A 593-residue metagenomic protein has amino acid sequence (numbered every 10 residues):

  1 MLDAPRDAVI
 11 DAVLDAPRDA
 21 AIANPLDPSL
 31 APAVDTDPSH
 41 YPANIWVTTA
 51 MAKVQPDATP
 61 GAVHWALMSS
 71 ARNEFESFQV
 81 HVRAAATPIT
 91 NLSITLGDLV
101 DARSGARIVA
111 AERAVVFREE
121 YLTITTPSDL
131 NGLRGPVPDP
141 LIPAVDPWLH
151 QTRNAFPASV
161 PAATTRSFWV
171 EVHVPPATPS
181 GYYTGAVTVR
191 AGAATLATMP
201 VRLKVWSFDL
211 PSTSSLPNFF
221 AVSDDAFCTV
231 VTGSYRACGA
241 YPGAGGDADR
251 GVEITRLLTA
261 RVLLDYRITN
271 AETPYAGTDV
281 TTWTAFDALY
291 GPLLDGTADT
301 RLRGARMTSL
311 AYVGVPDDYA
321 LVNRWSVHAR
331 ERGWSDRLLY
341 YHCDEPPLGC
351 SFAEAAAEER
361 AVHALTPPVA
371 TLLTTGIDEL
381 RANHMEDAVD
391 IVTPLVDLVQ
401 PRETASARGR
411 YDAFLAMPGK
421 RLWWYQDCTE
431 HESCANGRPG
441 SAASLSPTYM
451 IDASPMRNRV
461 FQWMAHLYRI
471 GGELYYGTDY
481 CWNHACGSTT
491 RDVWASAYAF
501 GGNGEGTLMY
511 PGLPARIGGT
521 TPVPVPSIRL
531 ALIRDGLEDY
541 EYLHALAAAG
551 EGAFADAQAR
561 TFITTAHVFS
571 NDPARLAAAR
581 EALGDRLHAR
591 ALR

Functional and structural regions predicted by a protein language model:
M1-S29: Ser/Thr-rich, Pro/Gly/Ala-heavy low-complexity intrinsically disordered linkers and tails of secreted extracellular
N24-A62, A85-V170: Surface-exposed binding patches on compact interaction domains or structured appendages
V80, V187, Y340, A465: Conserved, mostly hydrophobic/aromatic
H81-V100, A155-S215: Extended acidic/polar, glycine-enriched regions that form or flank non-catalytic beta-rich accessory modules
L196-V315, R330-S335, P368: An acidic-aromatic substrate-binding cleft motif
C228-G251, A276-V280, T308-D317, L339-F352 (+2 more regions): The substrate-binding groove and active-site-proximal loops of carbohydrate-active enzymes, especially glycoside
P292, T297-T300, V313, A320-G349 (+4 more regions): Catalytic domains of carbohydrate-active enzymes that cleave complex glycans
I391-N503: Catalytic-core region of carbohydrate-active enzymes that cleave or remodel glycosidic bonds
